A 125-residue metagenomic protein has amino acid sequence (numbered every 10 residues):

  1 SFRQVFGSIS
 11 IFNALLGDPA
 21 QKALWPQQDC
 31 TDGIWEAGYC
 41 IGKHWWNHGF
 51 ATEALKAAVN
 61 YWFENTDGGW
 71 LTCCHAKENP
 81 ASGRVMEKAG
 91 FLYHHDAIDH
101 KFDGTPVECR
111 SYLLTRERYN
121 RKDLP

Functional and structural regions predicted by a protein language model:
S1-P125: Acyl-donor (CoA/ACP) binding surface of acyl/acetyltransferases
